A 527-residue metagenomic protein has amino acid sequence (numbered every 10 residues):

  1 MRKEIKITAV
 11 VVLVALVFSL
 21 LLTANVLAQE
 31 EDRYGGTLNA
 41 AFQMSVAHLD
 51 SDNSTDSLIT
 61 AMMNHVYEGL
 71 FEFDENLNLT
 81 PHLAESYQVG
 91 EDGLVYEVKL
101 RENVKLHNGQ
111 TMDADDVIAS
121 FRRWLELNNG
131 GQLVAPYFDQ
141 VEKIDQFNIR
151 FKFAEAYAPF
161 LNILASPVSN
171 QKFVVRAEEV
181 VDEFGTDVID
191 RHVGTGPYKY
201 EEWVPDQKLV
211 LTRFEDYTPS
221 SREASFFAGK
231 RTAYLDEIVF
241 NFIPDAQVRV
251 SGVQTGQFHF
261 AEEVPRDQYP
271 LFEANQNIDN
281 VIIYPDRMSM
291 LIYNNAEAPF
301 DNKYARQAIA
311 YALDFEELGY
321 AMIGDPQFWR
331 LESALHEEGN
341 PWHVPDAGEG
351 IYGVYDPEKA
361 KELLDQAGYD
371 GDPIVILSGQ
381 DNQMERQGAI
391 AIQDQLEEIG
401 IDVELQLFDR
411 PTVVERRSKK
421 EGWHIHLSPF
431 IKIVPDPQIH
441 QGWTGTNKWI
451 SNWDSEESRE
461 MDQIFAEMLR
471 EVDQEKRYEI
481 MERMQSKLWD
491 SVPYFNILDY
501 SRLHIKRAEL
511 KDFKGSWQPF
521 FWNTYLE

Functional and structural regions predicted by a protein language model:
A40, A246, F328, K361-K432 (+3 more regions): Ligand/substrate-recognition segments at binding pockets and active sites
A41-E91, A119-R122, V193: N-terminal lobe/hinge region of extracytoplasmic solute-binding protein
N78, P167-V239, Q247-V248, P357-E358 (+1 more regions): Gly/Pro-rich hinge or "lid" segments in bacterial periplasmic/extracellular proteins
Q88, K99, L133-E179, T186 (+1 more regions): Surface-exposed binding/hinge segments that line and control ligand-binding clefts or catalytic entry sites
Y198, Q327-Q366, Q380-E385: Structural transition elements
P219-L271, I282, D402: Ligand-site clamp/hinge motif
A296, F300-N340, Q387-G388, L488-N496: Periplasmic-binding protein-like
G353, I399, E404-V413, E421 (+2 more regions): Extracytoplasmic/peripheral linker and loop segments enriched in polar/acidic and small residues with frequent Thr/Pro
